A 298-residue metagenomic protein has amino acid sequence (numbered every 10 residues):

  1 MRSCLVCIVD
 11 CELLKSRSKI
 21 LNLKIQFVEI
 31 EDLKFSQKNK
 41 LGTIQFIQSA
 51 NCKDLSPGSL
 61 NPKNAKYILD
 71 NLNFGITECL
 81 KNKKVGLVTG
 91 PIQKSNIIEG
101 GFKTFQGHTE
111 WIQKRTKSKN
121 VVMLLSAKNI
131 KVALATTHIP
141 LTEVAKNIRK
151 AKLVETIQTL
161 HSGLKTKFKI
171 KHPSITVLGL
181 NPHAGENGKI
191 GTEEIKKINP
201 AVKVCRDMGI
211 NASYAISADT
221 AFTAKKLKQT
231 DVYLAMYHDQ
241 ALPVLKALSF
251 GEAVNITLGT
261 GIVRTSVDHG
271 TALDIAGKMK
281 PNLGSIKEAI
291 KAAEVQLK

Functional and structural regions predicted by a protein language model:
M1-H108, A151-M236, Q240-N255, T260-V263 (+2 more regions): Contiguous, glycine/small-aliphatic-enriched amphipathic segments in soluble metabolic enzymes
E110-I112: A conserved active-site-flanking secondary-structure segment within enzyme catalytic domains
K114-I130, L258-D274: Short, flexible loop segments at boundaries between secondary-structure elements
L125-V154: Ligand-binding beta-strand-loop-alpha-helix segment within the catalytic cores of soluble metabolic enzymes
